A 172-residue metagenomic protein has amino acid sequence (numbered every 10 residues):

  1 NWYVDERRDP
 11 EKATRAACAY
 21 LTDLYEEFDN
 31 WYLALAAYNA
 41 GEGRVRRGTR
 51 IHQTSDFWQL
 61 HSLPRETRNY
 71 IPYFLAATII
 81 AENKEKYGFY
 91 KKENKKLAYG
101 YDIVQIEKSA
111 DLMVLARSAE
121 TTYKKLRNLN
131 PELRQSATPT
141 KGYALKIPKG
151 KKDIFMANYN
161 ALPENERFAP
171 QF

Functional and structural regions predicted by a protein language model:
N1-E27, Y32, A36-F172: Extracytoplasmic and endomembrane cell-envelope/extracellular-matrix remodeling and assembly machinery
